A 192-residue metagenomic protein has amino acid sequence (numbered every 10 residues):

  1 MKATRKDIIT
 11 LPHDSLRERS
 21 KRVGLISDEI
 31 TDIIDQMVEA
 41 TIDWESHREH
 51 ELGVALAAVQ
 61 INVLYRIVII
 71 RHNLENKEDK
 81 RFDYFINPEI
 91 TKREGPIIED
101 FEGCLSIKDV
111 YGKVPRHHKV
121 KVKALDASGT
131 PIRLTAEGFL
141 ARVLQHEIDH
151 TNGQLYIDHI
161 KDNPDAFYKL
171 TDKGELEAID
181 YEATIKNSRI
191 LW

Functional and structural regions predicted by a protein language model:
M1-W192: Positively charged
